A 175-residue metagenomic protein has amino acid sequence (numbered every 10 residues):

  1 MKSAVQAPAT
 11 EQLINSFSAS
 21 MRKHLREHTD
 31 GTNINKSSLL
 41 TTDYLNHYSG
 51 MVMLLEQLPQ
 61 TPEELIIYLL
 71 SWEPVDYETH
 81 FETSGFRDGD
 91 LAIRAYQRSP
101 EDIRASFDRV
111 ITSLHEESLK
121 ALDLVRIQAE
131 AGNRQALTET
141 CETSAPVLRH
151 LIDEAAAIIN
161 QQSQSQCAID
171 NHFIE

Functional and structural regions predicted by a protein language model:
M1-Q12: N-terminal acidic, proline/glycine-rich, low-complexity intrinsically disordered segments
S18-H172: Signal-transmission coiled-coils
